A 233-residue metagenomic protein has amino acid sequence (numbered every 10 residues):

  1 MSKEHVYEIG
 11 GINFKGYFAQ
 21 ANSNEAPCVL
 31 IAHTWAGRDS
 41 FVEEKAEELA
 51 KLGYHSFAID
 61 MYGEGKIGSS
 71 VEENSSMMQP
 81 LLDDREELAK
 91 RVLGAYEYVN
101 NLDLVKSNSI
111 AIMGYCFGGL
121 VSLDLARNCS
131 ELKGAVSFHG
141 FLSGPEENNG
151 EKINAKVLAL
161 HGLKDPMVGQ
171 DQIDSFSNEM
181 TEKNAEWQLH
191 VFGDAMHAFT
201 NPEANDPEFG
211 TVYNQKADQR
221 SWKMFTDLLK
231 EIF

Functional and structural regions predicted by a protein language model:
M1-F233: N-terminal cap/leader regions of alpha/beta-hydrolase-fold enzymes, predominantly small-molecule hydrolases
